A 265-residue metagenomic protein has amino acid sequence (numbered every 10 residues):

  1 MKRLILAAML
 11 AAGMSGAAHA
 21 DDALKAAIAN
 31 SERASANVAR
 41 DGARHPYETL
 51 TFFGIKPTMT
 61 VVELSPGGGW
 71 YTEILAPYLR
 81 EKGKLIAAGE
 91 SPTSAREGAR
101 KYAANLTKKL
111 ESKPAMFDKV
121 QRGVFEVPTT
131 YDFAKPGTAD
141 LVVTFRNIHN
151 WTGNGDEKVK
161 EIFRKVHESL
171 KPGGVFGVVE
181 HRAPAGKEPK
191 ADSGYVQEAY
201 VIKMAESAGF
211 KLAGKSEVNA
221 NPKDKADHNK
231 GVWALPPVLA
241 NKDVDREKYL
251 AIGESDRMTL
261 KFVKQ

Functional and structural regions predicted by a protein language model:
K56-G67: Conserved class I S-adenosyl-L-methionine
T58, E81-K82, L170-F176: Short glycine-dipeptide loop
A76-P77, E157-P172: A short glycine-rich, Lys/Arg-flanked "PGG" loop and its adjoining helix->strand segment in the class I
I86-A88, F163, G173-R182: Conserved beta-strand signature within the Rossmann-like core of class I S-adenosyl-L-methionine
F117-V120, Y131-V142: A short acidic, Gly/Pro-enriched loop at the edge of an enzyme's catalytic core that lines a small-molecule cofactor
T129, A139-K160: A short SAM/SAH-binding and catalytic strip from SAM-dependent methyltransferases
P189-K215: Conserved Class I S-adenosyl-L-methionine
E247-Q265: C-terminal lobe and adjacent flexible extensions of AdoMet/dcAdoMet transferase-like proteins
